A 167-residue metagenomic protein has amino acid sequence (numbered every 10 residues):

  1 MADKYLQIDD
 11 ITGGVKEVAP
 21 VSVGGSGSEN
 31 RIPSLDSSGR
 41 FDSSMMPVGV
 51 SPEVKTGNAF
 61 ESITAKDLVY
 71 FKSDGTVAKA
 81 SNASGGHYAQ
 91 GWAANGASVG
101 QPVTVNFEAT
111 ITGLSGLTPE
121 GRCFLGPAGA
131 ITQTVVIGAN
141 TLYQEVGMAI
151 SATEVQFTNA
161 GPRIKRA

Functional and structural regions predicted by a protein language model:
A2-K4, E29, M46-A167: Glycine-anchored, exposed beta-strand/edge motif detector
A2-K55: Fibrous stalk/shaft segments of extracellular and virion attachment machinery
